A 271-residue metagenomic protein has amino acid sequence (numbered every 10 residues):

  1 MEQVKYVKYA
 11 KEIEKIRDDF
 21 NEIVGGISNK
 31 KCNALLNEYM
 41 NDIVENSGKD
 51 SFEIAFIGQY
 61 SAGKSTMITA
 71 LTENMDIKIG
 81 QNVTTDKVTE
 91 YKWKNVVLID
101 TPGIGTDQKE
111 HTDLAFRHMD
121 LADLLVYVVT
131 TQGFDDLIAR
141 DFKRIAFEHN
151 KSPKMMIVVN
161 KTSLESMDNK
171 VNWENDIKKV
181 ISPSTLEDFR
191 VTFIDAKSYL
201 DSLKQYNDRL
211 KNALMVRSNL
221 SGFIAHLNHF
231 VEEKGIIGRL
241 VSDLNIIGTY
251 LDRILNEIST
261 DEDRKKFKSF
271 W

Functional and structural regions predicted by a protein language model:
M1-T101: Conserved G1/Walker A P-loop phosphate-binding module
E12, I16-D19, I23-G26, N74 (+6 more regions): Conserved, well-folded catalytic cores of nucleic-acid-processing and energy-transducing macromolecular machines
F56, Y127, I157-V159, F193 (+1 more regions): Structural beta-sheet core signal
M75-K78, T101-D107, Q132-D135: Short, flexible loop segments at the rims of nucleotide/cofactor-binding pockets, characterized by
D86-E90, E110-R117: Conserved alpha-helical scaffold flanking the Walker A/P-loop in AAA+ ATPase domains
N95, D113-F189: Conserved C-terminal guanine-recognition region of P-loop GTPase G domains, centered on the G4
S163-G235: Canonical P-loop GTPase G-domain recognition
N207-S218, V231-F270: C-terminal helical "lid" subdomain and adjoining coupling/linker elements of P-loop NTPases
